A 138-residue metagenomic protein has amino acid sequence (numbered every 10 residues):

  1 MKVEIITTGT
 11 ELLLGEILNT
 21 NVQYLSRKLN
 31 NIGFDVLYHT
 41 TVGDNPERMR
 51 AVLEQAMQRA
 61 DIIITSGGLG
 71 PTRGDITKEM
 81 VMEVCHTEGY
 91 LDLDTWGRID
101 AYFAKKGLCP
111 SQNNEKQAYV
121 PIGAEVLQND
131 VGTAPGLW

Functional and structural regions predicted by a protein language model:
M1-H39: Glycine-rich phosphate/diphosphate-binding loop of Rossmann-like nucleotide-binding domains
T10-E11, G68-P71: Short glycine-rich anion-binding loops that position phosphate/pyrophosphate groups of nucleotides and phosphorylated
Y38-R48: Short beta->alpha junction loops
A60: An anion/phosphate-binding loop that grips the pyrophosphate of nucleotide cofactors and donors
I76-W138: Proline/glycine-rich low-complexity loops and linkers
